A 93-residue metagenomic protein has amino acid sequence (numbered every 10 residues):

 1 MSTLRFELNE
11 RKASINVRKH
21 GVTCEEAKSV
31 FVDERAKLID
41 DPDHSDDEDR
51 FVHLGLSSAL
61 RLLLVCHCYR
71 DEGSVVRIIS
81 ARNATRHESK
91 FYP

Functional and structural regions predicted by a protein language model:
M1-P93: Ribonuclease/tRNase effector modules and their secretory precursors
